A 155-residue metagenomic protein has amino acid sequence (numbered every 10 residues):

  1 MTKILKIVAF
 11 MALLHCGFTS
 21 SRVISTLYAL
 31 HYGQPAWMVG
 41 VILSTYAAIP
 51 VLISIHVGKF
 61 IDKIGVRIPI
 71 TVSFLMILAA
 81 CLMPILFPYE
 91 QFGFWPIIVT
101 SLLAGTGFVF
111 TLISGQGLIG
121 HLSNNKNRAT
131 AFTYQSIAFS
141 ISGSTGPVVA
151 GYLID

Functional and structural regions predicted by a protein language model:
T2-A47: Helix-loop boundary and gating motifs at the non-cytosolic
A12, F94-F110: Hydrophobic core of transmembrane alpha-helices in multi-pass small-molecule transporters, especially MFS/SLC-type
T26, S142, G146-I154: Small-residue (Gly/Pro/Ala) motifs that create kinks and tight helix-helix packing interfaces
A47-I55, G143-S144: Residue-level signature of mid-helix packing/kink "hotspots" within the transmembrane helices of 12-pass Major
I53-G65, I154: Helix-to-loop junctions at the C-terminal end of transmembrane segments in multipass secondary transporters
L75-Q91: C-terminal ends and interior cores of transmembrane alpha-helices in multi-pass membrane transporters/permeases
A104-I137: Cytoplasmic helix-loop-helix junction between adjacent transmembrane helices in 12-TM secondary transporters
